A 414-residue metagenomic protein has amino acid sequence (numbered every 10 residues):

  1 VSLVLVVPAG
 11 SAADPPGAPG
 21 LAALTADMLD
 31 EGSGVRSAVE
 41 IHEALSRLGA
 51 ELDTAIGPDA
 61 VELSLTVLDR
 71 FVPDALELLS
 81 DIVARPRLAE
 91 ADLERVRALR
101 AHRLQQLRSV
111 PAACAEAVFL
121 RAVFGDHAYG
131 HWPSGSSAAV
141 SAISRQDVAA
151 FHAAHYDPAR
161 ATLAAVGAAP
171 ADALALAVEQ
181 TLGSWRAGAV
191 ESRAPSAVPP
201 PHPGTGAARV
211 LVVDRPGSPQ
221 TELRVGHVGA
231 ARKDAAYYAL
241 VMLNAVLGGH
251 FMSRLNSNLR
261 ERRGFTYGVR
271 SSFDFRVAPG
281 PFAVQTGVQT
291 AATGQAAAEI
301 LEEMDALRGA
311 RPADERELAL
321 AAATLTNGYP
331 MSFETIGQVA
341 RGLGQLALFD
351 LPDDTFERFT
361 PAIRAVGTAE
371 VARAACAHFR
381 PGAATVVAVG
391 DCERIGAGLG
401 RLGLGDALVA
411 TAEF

Functional and structural regions predicted by a protein language model:
V1-P16, E31-P73, E94, Q106-R160 (+6 more regions): Non-catalytic beta-strand/loop surface segments
P19-E31: Active-site SXXK
T25, A75-L79, V83, R97 (+3 more regions): Short alpha-helical scaffolding segments that buttress acidic/His motifs in well-ordered protein cores
E43-R47, P86-Q105, P170, A189-T205 (+5 more regions): Acidic/histidine-enriched alpha-helical segments
L76-I82, A175-L182, A297-E303, L399-L404: Short amphipathic alpha-helices in soluble, non-transmembrane regions that often serve as interface/regulatory elements
T162-G167, T286, A321-F414: C-terminal regions of mature proteins
